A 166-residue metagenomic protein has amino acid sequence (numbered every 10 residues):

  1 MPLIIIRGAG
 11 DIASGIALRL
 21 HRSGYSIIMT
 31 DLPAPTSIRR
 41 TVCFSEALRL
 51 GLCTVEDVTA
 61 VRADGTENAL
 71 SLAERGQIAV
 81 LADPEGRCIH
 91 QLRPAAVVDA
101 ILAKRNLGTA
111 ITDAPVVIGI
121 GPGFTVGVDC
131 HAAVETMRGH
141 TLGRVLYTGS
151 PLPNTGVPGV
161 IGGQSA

Functional and structural regions predicted by a protein language model:
M1-A166: Well-ordered secondary-structure scaffolds
